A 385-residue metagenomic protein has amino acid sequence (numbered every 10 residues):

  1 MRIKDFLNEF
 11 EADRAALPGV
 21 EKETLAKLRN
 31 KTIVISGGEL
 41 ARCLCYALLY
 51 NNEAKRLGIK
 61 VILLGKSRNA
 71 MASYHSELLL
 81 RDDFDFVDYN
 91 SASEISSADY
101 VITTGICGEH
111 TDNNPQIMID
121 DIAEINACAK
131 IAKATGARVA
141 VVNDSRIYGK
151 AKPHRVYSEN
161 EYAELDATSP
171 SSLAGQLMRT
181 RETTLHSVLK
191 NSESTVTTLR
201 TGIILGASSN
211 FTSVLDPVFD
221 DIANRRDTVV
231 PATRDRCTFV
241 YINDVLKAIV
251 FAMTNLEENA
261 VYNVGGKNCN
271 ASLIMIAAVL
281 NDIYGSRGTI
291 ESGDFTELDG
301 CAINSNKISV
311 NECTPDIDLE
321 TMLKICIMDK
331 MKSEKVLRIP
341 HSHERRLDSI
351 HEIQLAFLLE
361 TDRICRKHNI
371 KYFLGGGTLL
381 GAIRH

Functional and structural regions predicted by a protein language model:
M1-L25, I35, Y46, K55-I59 (+1 more regions): Amphipathic terminal alpha-helices
S36, T104, V139-S145, L199-T201: SDR active-site strand-loop-helix element
A41-R42: N-terminal Rossmann-fold NAD(P) dinucleotide-binding loop
D83-A123: NAD(P)H-binding glycine-rich loop region in Rossmannoid oxidoreductase-like domains and their noncatalytic homologs
N126-L173: Conserved Rossmann-fold NAD(P)-dependent oxidoreductase catalytic core, especially the SDR/UDP-sugar
P153-V156, A174-G175, R179-C237, I242-D244 (+1 more regions): NAD(P)-dependent short-chain dehydrogenase/reductase
R226, V230-L337: C-terminal substrate-binding subdomain of Rossmann-fold SDR/epimerase-dehydratase oxidoreductases
L337-G375: Helical scaffold of the NTase/Pol beta-like nucleotidyltransferase catalytic core
